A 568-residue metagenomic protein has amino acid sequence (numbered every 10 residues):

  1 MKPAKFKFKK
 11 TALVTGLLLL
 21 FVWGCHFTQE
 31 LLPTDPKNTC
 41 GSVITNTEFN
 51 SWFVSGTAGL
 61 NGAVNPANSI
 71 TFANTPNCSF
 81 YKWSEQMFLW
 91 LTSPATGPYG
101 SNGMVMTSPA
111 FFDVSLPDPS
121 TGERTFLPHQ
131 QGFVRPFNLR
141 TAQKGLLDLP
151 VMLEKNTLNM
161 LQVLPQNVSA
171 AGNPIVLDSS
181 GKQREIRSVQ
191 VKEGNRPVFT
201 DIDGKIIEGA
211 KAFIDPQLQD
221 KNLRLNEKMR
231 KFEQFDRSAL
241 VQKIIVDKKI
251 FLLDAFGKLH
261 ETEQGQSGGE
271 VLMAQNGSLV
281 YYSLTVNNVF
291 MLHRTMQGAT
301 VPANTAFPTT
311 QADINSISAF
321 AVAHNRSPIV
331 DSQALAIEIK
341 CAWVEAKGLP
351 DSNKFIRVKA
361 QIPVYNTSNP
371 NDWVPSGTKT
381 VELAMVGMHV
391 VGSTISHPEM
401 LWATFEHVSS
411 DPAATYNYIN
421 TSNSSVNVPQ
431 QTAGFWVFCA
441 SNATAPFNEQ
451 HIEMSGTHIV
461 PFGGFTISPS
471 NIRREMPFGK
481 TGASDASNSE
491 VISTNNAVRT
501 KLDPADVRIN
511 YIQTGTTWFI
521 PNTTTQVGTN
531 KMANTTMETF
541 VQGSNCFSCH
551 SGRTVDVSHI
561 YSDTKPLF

Functional and structural regions predicted by a protein language model:
K2-L13: Bacterial N-terminal signal peptides that target proteins for export
V22-G24: C-terminal motif of bacterial Sec signal peptides marking the signal peptidase cleavage site
H26-S548, G552-F568: Conserved small-residue
